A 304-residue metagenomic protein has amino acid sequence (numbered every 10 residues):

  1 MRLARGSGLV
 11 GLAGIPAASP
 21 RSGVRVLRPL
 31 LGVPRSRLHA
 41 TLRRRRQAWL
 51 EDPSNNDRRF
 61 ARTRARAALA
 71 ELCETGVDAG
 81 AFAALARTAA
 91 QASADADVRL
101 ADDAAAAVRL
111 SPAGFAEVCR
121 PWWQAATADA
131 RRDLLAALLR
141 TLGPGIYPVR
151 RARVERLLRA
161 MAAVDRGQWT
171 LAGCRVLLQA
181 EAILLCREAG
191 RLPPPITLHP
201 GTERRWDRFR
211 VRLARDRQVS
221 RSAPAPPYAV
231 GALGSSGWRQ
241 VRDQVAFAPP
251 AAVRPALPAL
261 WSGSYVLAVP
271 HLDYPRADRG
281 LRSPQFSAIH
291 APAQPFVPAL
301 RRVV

Functional and structural regions predicted by a protein language model:
M1-A86, C119-W122: Catalytic subdomain that performs nucleotidyl-dependent activation
S19-S22, A86-V304: AMP-forming adenylation/ATP pyrophosphatase catalytic core
